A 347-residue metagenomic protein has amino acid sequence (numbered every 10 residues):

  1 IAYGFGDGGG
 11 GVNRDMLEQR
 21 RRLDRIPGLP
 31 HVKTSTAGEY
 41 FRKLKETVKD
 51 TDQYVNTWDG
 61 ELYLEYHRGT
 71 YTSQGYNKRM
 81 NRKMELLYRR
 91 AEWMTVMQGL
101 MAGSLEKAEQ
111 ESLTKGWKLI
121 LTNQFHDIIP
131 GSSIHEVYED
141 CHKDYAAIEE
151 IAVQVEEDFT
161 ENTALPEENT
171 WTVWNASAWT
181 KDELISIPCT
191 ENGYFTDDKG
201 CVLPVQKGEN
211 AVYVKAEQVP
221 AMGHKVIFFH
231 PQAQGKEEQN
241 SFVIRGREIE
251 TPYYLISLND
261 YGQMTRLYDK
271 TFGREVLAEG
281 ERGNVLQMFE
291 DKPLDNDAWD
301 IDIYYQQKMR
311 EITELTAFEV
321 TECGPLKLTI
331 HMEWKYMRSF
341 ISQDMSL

Functional and structural regions predicted by a protein language model:
I1-L165, W174-A176, D198: Active-site and substrate-binding clefts of carbohydrate-active enzymes
K107-T114, T122-L347: Catalytic and substrate-binding regions of extracellular carbohydrate-active enzymes, especially polysaccharide lyases
